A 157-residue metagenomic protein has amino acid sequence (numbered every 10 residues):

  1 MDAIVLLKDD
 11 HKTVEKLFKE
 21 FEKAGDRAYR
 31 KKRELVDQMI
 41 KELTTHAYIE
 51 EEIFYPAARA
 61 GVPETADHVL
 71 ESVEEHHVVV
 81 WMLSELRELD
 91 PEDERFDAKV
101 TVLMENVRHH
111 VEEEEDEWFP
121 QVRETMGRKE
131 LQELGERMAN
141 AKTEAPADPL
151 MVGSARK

Functional and structural regions predicted by a protein language model:
M1-K157: Small-residue-biased structural context
